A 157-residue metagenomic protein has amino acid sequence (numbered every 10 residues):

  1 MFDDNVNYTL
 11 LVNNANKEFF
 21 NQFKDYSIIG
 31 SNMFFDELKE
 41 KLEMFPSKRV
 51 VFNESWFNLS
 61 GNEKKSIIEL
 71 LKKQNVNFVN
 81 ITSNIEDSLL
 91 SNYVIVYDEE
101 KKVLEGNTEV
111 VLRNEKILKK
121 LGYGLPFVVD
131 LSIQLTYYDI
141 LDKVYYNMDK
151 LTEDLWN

Functional and structural regions predicted by a protein language model:
M1-D3, T9-N13: Glycine-rich P-loop/Walker A and Walker A-like loops and their local beta1-loop-alpha1 context in P-loop NTPases
K17-E18, S83-L90: Conserved H-loop
F35-V50: GG-anchored amphipathic helix commonly corresponding to the ABC/SMC/Rad50 NBD signature/C-loop
K39, I117-N157: ABC ATPase nucleotide-binding domains
F45, E63-I81: Conserved catalytic loops of ABC-family nucleotide-binding domains
N53-S55: Walker B catalytic acidic pair
N92-N107: H-loop (His-switch) and adjacent beta-strand-loop-beta switch element of ABC-type ATPase nucleotide-binding domains
E109-L112: Short acidic-hydrophobic catalytic motif
